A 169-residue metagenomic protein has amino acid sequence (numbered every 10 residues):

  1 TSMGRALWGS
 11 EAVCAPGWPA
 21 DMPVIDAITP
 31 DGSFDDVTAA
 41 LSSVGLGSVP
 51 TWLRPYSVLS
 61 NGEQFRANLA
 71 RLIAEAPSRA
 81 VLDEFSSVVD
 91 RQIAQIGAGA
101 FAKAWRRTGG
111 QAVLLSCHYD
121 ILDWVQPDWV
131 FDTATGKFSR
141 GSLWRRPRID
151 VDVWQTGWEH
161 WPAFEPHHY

Functional and structural regions predicted by a protein language model:
T1-L46, W124: ABC ATPase nucleotide-binding domain signature region
L7-G9, S43-G45, V49, N61-L82: GG-anchored amphipathic helix commonly corresponding to the ABC/SMC/Rad50 NBD signature/C-loop
T51-S57: Interfacial catalytic loop of ABC nucleotide-binding domains
V81-D90: Walker B catalytic motif
V88, H118-V125: Conserved H-loop
R91-T108: Helical segment within the ABC ATPase nucleotide-binding domain
G109-S116: Conserved H-loop
R140-Y169: Non-catalytic substrate-recognition and accessory regions of acyl/acetyltransferase enzymes
